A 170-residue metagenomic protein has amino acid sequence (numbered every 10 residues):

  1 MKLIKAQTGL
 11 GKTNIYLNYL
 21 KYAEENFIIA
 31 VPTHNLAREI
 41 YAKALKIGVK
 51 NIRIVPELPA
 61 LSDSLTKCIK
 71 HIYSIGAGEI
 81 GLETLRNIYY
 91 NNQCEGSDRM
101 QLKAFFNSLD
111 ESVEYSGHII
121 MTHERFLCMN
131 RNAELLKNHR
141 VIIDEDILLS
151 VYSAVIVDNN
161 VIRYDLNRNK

Functional and structural regions predicted by a protein language model:
M1-I4, E24-N26, S116-G117: Pre-Walker A (Motif I) flank of P-loop NTPase domains
M1-N18: Walker A/P-loop
L3, N51-I54, I120, V141: Conserved beta-strand scaffold positions in the cores of enzyme catalytic domains, especially in NTP/NDP-utilizing
K5-T8, V31-H34, M121-R125, E145-D146: Structural motif
I15-G81, E124-C128: Conserved Walker A/P-loop ATP-binding site and its immediately adjacent core in helicase/helicase-like ATPase domains
N18, I52, S74-I75, I80 (+4 more regions): Hydrophobic transmembrane signal anchors and adjacent membrane-proximal interface regions, especially in viral
K21, A42, K103-E114, M121-K170: Signature of the SF2 helicase/ATPase Hel1-core->accessory helical subdomain module
C68-S112: Cysteine-cluster motifs in flexible loop/terminal segments that predominantly coordinate metals
